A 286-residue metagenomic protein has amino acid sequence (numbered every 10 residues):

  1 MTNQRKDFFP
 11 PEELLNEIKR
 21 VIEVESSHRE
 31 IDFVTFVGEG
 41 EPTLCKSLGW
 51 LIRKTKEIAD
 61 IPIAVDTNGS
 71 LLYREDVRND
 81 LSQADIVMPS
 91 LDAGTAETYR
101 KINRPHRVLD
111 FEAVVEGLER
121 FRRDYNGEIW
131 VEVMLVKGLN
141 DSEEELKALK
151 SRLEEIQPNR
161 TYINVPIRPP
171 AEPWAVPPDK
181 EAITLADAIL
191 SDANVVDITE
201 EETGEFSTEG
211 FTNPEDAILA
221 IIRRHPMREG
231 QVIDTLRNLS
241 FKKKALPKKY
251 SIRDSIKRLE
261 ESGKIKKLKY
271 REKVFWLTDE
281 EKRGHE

Functional and structural regions predicted by a protein language model:
M1-E13: Canonical Radical SAM [4Fe-4S] cluster-binding loop centered on the CxxxCxxC motif and its immediate flanking residues
E13, E17-R20, A113, G117 (+2 more regions): Well-ordered alpha-helical segments embedded in enzymatic catalytic cores
E13-E39, I198: Short Fe-S-cluster ligation motifs
I22-H28, R122-D124, F241: Alpha-helix termini
T43-L185: Conserved AdoMet/S-adenosylmethionine-binding subsite of the radical SAM
D141-E286: Auxiliary Fe-S-binding modules of radical SAM enzymes
